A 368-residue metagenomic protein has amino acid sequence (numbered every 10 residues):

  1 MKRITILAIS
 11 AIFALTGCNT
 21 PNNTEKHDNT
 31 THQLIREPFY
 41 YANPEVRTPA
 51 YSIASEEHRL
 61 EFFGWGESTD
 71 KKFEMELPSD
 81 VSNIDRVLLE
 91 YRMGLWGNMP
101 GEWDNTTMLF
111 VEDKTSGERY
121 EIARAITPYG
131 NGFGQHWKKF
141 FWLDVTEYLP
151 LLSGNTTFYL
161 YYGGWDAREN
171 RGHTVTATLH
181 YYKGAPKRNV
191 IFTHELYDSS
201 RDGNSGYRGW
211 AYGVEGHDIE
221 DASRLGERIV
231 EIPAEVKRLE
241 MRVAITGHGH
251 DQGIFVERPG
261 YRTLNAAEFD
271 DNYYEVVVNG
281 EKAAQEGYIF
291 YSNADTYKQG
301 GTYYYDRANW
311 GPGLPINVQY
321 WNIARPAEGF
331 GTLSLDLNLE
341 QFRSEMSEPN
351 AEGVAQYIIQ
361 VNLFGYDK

Functional and structural regions predicted by a protein language model:
K2-A8: Sec-dependent signal peptide recognition, specifically the positively charged N-region followed immediately by
I9-F13: Hydrophobic alpha-helical targeting segments used for export or membrane insertion
L15-G17: C-terminal motif of bacterial Sec signal peptides marking the signal peptidase cleavage site
N19-P21: Bacterial signal peptide processing site
N23-K368: Extracellular/secretory-pathway and virion-surface proteins
